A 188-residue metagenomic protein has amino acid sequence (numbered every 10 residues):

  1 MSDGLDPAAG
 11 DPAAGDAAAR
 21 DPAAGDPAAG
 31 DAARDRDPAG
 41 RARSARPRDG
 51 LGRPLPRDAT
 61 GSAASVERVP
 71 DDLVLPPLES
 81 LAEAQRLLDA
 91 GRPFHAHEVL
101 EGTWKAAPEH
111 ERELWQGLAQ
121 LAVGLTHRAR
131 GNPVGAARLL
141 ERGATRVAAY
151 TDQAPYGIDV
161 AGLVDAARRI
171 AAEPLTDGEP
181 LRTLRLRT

Functional and structural regions predicted by a protein language model:
M1-P12, D16, D21-A107, R142-T188: N-terminal alpha-helical interaction modules that lie
V74, R112-L114: Residue signature of alpha-solenoid helical repeat architecture, marking inter-repeat boundaries and helix-start
A107-H110, G131: Short coil/turn helix-boundary motifs
V123-P155: Mid-chain, well-packed structural core segment of small domains
